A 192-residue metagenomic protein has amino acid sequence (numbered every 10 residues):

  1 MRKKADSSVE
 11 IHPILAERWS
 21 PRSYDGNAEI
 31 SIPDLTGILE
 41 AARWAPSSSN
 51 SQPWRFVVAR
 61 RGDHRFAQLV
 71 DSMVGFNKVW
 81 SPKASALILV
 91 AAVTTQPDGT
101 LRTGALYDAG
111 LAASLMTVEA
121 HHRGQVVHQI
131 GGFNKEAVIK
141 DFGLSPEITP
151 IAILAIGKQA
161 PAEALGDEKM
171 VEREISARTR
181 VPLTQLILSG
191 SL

Functional and structural regions predicted by a protein language model:
M1-L192: Acidic, surface-exposed loops and disordered segments
